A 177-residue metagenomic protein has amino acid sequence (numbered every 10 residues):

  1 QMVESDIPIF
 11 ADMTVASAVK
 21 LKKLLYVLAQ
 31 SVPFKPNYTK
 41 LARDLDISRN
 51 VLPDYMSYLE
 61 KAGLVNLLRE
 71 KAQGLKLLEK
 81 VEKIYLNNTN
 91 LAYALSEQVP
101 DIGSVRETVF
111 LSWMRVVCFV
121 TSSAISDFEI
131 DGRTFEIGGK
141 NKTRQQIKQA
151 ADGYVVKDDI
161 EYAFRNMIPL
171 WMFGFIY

Functional and structural regions predicted by a protein language model:
Q1-S126: Accessory nucleic acid-recognition modules appended to NTPase machines
L78, E129, K148-Q149: A structural signal for short secondary-structure junctions
N87, I137, V156-D158: Generic beta-sheet signal
D101-I102, K140-Q149, Y162-R165: Active-site-adjacent loop/helix micro-motif of nuclease/hydrolase catalytic cores
F110, M114, F128-Q145: Conserved catalytic cores of phosphodiester-cleaving nucleases, focusing on short active-site segments
V117-F119, A151-Y154: Structural alpha-beta junctions
I130, D152-Y162: Nucleic-acid nuclease catalytic cores
E161-Y177: Domain-level recognition of nuclease-like catalytic cores that cleave nucleotide substrates
